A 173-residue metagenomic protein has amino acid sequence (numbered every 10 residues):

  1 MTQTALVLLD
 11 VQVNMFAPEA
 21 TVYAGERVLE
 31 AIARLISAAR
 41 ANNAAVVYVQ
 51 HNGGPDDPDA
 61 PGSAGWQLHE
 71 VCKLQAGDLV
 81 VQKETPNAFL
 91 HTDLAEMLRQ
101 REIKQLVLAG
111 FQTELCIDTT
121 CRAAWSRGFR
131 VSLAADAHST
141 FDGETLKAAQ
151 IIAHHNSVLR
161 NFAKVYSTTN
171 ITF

Functional and structural regions predicted by a protein language model:
T2-A5, A33-S37, D59-F173: Active-site-adjacent betaalpha module
L6, V13: Alpha-helical bundle segments that constitute or directly flank the non-heme di-iron/ferroxidase center
L8-L9, A44-H51, A134: Short beta-strand segments at enzyme active-site cores
V11-Q12, N52, T113, A137: A generic "binding-loop/recognition-motif" signal
N14-P18: Short acidic, Gly/Ser-rich segments with clustered Asp/Glu that frequently serve as metal-coordination loops in enzyme
E19-T21, G54, L106: Short, basic, glycine/proline-bearing loop/turn elements
A20-Y48: A short alpha/beta connector and helix-capping loop motif
V49-P55, S63-G65: Glycine-rich, small/polar surface segments that engage phosphate groups of diverse ligands
